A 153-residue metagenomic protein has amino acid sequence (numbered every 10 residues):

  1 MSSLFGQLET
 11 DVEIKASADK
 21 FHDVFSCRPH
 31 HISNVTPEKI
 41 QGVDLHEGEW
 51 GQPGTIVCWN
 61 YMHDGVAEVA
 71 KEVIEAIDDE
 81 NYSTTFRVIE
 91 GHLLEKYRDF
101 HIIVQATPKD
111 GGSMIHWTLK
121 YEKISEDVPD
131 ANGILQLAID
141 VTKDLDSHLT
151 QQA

Functional and structural regions predicted by a protein language model:
M1-L4, N132-A153: C-terminal helix/juxtamembrane-tail motif
M1-Q52: Hydrophobic ligand-binding cavity/cleft-lining segments
S3-Q7, G54, A67, N81 (+2 more regions): A general secondary-structure signal for short beta-strands and their flanking turns/coil in non-transmembrane regions
T10-V12, A70-A76, F100-P108: Hydrophobic/aromatic beta-strand elements that line small-molecule binding cavities or substrate pockets in beta-rich
I14, H63-G65, P108-D110: A generic beta-sheet turn/junction motif
F21, F25, V57, I74 (+3 more regions): Structural signal for hydrophobic/aromatic residues that build the beta-strand cores of folded beta-sheet domains
P29, S33-N34, Q41-L94, Q152: Glycine-rich portal/gate segments that line the openings of hydrophobic small-molecule binding cavities
T85-D140: Beta-strand/loop substructures that line and gate deep hydrophobic ligand-binding cavities in soluble
